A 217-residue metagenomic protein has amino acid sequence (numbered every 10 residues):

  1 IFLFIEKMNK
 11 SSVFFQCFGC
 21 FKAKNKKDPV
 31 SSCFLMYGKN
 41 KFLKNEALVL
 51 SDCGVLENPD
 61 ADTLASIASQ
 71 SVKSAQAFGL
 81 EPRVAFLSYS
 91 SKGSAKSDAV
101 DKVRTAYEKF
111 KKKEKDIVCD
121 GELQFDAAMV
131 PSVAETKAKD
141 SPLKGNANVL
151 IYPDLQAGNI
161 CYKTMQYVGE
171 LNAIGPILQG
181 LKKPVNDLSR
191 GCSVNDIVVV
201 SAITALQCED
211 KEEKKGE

Functional and structural regions predicted by a protein language model:
I1-E217: Anion-binding alpha/beta catalytic cores of soluble intermediary-metabolism enzymes, centered on
